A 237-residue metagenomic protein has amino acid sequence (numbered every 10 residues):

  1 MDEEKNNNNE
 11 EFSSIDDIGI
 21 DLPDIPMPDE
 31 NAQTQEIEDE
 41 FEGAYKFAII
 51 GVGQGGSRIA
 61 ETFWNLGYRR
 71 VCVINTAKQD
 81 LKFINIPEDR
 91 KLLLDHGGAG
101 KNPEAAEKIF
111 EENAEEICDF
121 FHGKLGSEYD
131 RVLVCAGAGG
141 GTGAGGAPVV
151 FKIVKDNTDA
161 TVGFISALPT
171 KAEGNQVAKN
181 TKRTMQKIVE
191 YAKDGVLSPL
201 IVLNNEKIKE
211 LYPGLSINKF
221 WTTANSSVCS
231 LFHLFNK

Functional and structural regions predicted by a protein language model:
D2-K237: Tubulin/FtsZ superfamily GTPase core signature
